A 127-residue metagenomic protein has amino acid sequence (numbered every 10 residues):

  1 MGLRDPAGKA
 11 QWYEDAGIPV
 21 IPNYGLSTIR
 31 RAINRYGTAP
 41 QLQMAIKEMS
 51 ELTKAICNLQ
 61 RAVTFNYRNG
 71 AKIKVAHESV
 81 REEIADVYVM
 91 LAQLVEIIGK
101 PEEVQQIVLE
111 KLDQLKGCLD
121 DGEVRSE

Functional and structural regions predicted by a protein language model:
L3-I84, Y88-E127: Flexible "arm" and connector segments at domain edges
